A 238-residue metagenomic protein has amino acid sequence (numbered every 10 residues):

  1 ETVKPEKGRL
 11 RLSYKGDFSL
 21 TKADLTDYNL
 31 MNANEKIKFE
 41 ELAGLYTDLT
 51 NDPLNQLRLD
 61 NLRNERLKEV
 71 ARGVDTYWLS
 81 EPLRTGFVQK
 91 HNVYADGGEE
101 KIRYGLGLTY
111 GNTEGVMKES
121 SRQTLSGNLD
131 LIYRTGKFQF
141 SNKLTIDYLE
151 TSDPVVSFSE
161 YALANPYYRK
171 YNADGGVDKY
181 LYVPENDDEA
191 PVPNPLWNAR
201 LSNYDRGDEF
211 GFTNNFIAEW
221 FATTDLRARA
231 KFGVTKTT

Functional and structural regions predicted by a protein language model:
E1-A23, E99-G175, Y204-T237: Transmembrane beta-barrel strand/turn architecture of Gram-negative outer membrane proteins
K4-K118, P154-F158, P195-D205, E219-F221: Residues embedded in well-ordered regular secondary structure
G73, P166, N186-D188: Glycine-centered secondary-structure boundary/capping sites
N172, K179-N186: Amphipathic helix-loop-helix modules that constitute alpha-helical solenoid scaffolds
P191-V192: P-loop NTPase motor core
